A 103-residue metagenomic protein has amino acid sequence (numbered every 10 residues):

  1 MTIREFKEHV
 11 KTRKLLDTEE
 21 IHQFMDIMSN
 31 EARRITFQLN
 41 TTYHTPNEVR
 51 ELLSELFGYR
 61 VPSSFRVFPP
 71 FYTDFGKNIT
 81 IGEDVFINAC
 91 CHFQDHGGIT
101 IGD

Functional and structural regions predicted by a protein language model:
M1-S64: Terminal amphipathic alpha-helical/low-complexity segments used for targeting or macromolecular assembly
D17-T18, T73-F75: Generic structural "secondary-structure junction" signal
Y59, S63-V67, F71-T73, I79 (+3 more regions): A structural motif detector for beta-strand N-caps
